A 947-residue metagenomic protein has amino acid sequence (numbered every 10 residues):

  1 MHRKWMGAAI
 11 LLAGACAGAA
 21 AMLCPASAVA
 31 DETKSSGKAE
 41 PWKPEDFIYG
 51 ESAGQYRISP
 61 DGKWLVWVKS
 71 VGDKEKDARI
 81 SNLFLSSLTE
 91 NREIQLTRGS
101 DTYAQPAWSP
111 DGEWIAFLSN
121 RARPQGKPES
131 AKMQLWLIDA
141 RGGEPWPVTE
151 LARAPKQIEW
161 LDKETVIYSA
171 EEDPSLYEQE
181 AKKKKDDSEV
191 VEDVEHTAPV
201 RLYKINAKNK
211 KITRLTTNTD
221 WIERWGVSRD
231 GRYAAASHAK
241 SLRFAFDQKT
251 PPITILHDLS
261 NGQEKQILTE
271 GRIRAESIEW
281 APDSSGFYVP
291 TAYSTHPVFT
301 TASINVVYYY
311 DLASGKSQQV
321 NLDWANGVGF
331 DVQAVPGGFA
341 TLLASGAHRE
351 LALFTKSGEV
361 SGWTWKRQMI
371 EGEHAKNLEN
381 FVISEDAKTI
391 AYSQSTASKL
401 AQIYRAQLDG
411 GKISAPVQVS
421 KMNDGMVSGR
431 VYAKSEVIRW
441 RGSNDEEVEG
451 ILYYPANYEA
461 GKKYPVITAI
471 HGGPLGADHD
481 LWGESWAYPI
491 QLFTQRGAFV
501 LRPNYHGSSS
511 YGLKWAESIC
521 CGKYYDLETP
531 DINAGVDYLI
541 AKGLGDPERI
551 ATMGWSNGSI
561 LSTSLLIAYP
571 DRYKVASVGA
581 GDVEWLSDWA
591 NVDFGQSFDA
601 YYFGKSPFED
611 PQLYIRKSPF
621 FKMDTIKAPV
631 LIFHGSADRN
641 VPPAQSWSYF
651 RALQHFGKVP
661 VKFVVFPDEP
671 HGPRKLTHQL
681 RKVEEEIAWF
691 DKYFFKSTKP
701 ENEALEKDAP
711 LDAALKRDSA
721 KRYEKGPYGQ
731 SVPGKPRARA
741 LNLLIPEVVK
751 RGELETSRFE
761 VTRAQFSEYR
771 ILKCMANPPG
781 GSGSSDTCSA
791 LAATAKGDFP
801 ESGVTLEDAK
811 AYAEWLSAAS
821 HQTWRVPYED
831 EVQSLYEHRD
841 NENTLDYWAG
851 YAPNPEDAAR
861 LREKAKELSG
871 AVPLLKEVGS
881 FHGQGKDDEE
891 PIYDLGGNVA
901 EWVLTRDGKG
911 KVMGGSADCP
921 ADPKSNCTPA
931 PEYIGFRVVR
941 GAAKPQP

Functional and structural regions predicted by a protein language model:
Q55-R57, I167-S169, L176-E178, E195-L202 (+4 more regions): Non-catalytic accessory segments flanking enzyme active sites
P60-D61, P110-D111, L161-D162, R229-D230 (+3 more regions): Residue-level detector of Asp-centered blade-edge/turn motifs that repeat once per structural unit in beta-propeller
G62-L65, G112-I115, V166-I167, A234 (+3 more regions): Hydrophobic beta-strand positions that form the internal "hydrophobic ladder" of WD40/Gbeta-like beta-propeller blades
K69-N82, T97-Y103, A116-W136, E150-K156 (+11 more regions): A flexible loop/linker signature enriched in serine peptidases of the S9 family
K462-G472: Short beta-strand element of the alpha/beta-hydrolase
P489-R496, R502-E724: Active-site-proximal cap/loop segments of hydrolase catalytic domains
V732-S789, P800-D808, A813-S817, G897: A short glycine-rich, aromatic-capped structural motif
A795, L806-E932, V939: Functional-site microenvironments in short loops/helix caps that host divalent-cation chemistry
